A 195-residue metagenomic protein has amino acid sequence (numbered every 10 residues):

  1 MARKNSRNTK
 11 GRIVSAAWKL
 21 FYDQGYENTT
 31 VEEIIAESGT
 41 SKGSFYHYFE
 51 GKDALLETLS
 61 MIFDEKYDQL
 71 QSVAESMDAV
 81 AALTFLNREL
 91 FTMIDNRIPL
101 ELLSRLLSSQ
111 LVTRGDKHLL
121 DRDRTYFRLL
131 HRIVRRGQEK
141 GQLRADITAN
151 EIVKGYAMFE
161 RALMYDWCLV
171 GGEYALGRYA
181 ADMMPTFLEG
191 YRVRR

Functional and structural regions predicted by a protein language model:
M1-Q24, N28-T40, D53-A54: Basic, helix-initiating cap at the start of DNA-binding domains
E27-N28, L143, I147: Short, charged helix-capping/linker segments at alpha-helix termini
G39-F49: Short hydrophobic/aromatic patch on the recognition helix
F49, L56-F63: Alpha-helical DNA-contacting segments of helix-turn-helix folds
T58, S72-R97, A149-Y156, G177: Hydrophobic alpha-helical connector segments
T92-N96, R132, R136, K154-Y174 (+1 more regions): Amphipathic C-terminal alpha-helical segment
I94-R114: Amphipathic alpha-helical segments used for helix-helix packing
R114-Q142, N150-K154, M158, R178-A181: Amphipathic alpha-helical packing segments from all-alpha helical-bundle domains
